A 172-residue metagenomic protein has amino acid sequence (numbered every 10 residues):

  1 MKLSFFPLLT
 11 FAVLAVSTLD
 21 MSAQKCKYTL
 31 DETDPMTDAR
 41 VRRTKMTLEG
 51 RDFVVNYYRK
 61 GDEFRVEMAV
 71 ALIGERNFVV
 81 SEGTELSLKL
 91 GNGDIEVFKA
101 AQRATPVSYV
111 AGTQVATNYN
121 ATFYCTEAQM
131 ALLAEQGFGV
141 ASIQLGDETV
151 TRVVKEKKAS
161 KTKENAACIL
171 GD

Functional and structural regions predicted by a protein language model:
M1-Y28: Bacterial Sec-dependent N-terminal signal peptides
F5-L9, M21, D52-F64, M130-A134: Short, surface-exposed loop and linker segments with low hydrophobicity and enrichment for Pro/Ser/Thr
D20, E49-G50, G93-I95: Short acidic/polar alpha-helix capping motifs at helix-coil junctions
Q24-T84: An ectodomain-focused feature that recognizes extracytoplasmic/extracellular
E67-A71, S87-K89, T122-Y124: Residue-level recognition of well-ordered beta-strand positions that form the cores of beta-sheet-rich folds across
V70-G74, L90-N92, D147: Beta-strand elements of well-folded, non-transmembrane domains
S81-F98, I143: Extended low-complexity, serine/threonine- and proline-enriched intrinsically disordered segments
V97-D172: Internal interaction segment
